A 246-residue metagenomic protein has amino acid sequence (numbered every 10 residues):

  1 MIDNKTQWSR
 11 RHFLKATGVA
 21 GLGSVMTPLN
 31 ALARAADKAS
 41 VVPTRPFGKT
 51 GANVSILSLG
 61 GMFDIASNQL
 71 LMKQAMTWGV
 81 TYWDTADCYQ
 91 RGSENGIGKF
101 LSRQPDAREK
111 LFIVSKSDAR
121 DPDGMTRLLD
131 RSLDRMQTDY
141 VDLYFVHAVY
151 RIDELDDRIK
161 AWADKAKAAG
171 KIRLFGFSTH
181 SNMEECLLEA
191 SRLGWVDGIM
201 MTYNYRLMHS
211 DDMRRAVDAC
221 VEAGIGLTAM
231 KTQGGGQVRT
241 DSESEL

Functional and structural regions predicted by a protein language model:
I2-G21: N-terminal secretory signal peptides and thylakoid transit peptides that target proteins across membranes
P28-L57: C-terminal segment of N-terminal export signals and the immediately downstream linker at the start of the mature
F47, L59, W83, I113 (+3 more regions): Conserved, mostly hydrophobic/aromatic
G48, A75-T77, G98-R108, S132-T138 (+2 more regions): Acidic (Asp/Glu)-rich catalytic clusters
D64-A75, P122-R135, N182-A190: Short, acidic/polar
T85-L101: Glycine-rich, proline-tolerant flexible connector loops at the mouths of alpha/beta enzymes
M136-I152: Active-site groove signature of glycoside hydrolases
A148-L246: Beta/alpha (TIM)-barrel catalytic core signal, keyed to glycine-rich beta->alpha loops juxtaposed to Asp/Glu that bind
